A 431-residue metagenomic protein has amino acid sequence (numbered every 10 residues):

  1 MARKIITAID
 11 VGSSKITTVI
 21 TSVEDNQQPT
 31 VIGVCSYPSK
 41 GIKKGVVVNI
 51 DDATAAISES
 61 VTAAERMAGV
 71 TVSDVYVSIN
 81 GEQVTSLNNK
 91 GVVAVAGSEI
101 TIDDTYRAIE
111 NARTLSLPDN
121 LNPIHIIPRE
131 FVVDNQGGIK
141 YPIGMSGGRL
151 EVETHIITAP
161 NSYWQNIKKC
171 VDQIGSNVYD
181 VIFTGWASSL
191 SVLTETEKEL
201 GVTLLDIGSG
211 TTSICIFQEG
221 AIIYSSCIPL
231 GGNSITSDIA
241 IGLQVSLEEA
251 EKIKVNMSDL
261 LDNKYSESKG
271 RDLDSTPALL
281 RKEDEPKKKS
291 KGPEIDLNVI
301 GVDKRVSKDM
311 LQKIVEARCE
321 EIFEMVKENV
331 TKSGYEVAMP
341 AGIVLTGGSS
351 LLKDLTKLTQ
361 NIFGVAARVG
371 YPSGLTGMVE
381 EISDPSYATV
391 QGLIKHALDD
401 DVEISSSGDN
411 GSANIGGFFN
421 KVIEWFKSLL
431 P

Functional and structural regions predicted by a protein language model:
M1-K15, V19-L204, A221-I223, G232 (+6 more regions): Nucleotide/phosphate-binding catalytic cleft detector across ATP-hydrolyzing and phosphate-transferring enzymes
N80, A159-P160, L261, A338-I362: Glycine-rich phosphate-binding loops at beta-strand->alpha-helix junctions
T101, I228-L243, T356, F363-Y371: Gly/Ser/Thr-rich active-site loops/lids in small-molecule metabolic enzymes that frequently grip phosphoryl groups
L200-G242: Glycine-rich phosphate-binding loop of actin/hexokinase-like ATP-binding domains
T211, G292, M325-V326, A338-G342 (+2 more regions): Active-site lining segments that contact anionic ligands and/or coordinate catalytic metals
S237, D309, K313, A317-E324 (+6 more regions): Feature representing long, continuous alpha-helical segments
L261, R318-V337, K353, F363-A367 (+1 more regions): Alpha-helix capping/termination and helix-coil
L355-I382, Y387-A388, A397-D400: Catalytic phosphate/nucleotide-handling subdomain of diverse soluble enzymes
